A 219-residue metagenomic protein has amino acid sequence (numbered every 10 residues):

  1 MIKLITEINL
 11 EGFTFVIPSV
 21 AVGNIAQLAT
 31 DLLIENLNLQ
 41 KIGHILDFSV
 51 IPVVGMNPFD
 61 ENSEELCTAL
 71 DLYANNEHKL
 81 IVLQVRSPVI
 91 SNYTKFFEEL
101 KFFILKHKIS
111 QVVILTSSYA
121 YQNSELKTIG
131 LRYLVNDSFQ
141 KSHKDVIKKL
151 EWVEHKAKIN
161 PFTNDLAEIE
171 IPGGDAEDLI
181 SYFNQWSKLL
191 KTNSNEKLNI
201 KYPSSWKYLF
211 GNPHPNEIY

Functional and structural regions predicted by a protein language model:
M1-I109, A120-Y219: Accessory terminal and edge-of-domain segments that mediate assembly/interaction and cofactor placement around
T116-S118: Short, well-ordered beta-to-alpha junction loops that form the rim of enzyme active sites and present histidine/acidic
